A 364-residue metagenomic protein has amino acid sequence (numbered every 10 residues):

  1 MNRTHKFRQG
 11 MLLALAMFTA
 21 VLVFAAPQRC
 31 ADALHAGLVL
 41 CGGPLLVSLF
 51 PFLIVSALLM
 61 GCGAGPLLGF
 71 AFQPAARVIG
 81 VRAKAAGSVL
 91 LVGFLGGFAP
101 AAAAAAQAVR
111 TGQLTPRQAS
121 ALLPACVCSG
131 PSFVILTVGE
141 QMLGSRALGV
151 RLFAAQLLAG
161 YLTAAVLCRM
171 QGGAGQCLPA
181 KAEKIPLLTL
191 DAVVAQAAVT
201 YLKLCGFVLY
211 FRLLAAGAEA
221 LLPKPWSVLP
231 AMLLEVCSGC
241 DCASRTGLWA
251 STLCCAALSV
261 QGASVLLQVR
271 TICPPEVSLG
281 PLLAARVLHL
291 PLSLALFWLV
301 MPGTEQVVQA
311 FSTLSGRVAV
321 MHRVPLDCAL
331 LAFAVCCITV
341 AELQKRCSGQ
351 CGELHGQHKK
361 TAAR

Functional and structural regions predicted by a protein language model:
M1-H5: Short, Lys/Arg-rich, polar N-terminal cytosolic tail immediately upstream of the first transmembrane signal-anchor
A14-P27, L34-P44, F50-I54, L58 (+4 more regions): Selected transmembrane alpha-helices and immediately adjacent juxtamembrane segments of polytopic inner-membrane
F24-A33, G61-G65, L136-V138, L143-R146 (+5 more regions): Transmembrane helix-loop junctions in multi-pass membrane proteins
G42-S48, P74-A86, L202, K224-L229 (+3 more regions): Membrane-interfacial loop-to-helix junctions in multi-pass transporters
G43, V47-A108: Membrane helical hairpin/interfacial module
A64, L190, V194-G262: Transmembrane helical segments that form the transport core of multi-pass membrane transport proteins
I79-L143, P230-R245, S251-P275, L283-V287: Alpha-helical membrane segments and immediately flanking helix-loop junctions that form or couple to the substrate/ion
T115-A121, P131-V134, Y161, S251-Q344: C-terminal transmembrane helix pair
